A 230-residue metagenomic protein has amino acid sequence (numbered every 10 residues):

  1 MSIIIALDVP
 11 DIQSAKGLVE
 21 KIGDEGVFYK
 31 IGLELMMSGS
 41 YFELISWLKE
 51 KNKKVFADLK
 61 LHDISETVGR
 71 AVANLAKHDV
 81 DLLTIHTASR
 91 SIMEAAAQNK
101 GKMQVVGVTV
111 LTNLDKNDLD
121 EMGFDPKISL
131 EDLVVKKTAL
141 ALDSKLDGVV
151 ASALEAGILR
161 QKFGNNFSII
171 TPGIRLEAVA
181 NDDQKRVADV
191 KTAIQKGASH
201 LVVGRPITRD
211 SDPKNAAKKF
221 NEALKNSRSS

Functional and structural regions predicted by a protein language model:
M1-K21: N-terminal glycine-rich anion-binding loop in soluble enzyme alpha/beta folds
I3-L7, Y29-I31, V55-L59, L83-I85 (+4 more regions): Hydrophobic faces of well-ordered beta-strands that scaffold small-molecule active sites in alpha/beta enzyme cores
L18, E66-L75, V179-S199, N215: Catalytic cores of alpha/beta
V19, I45, V72, M93 (+4 more regions): Generic hydrophobic/aromatic pocket-lining and core-packing "Φ" positions
I22, W47-L48, L75, A96 (+4 more regions): Generic structural signal for hydrophobic
D24, H78, S144, K196-G197: Structural motif
E66-A156, K162-I170, R175-V179: Conserved anion-binding
M93-N99, I194, I207-S230: C-terminal helical cap(s) of enzyme catalytic domains, especially alpha/beta-barrels
